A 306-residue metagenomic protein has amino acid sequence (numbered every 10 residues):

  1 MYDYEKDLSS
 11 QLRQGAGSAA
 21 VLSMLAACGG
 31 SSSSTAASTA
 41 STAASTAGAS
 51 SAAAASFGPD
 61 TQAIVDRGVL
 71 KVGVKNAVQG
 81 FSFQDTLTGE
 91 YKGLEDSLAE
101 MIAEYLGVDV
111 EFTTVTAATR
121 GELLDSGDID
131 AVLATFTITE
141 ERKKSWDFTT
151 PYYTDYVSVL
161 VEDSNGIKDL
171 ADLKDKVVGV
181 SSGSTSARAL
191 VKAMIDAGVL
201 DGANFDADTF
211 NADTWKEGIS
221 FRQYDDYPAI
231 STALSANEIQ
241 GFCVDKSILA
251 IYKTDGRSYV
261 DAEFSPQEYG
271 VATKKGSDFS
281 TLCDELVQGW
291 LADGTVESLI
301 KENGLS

Functional and structural regions predicted by a protein language model:
S23-A27: C-terminal motif of bacterial Sec signal peptides marking the signal peptidase cleavage site
C28-T39: Bacterial lipoprotein signal-peptidase II cleavage site
S38-S41, V161-V178, A197, D201-G202: Flexible hinge/capping segments at coil-to-helix
A53-P59, T185-G218, T254-E263, Q288-S306: Ligand-binding clefts/hinges and TM-proximal coupling segments of bilobed small-molecule sensing domains
A53-T135, D293, S298, E302: Extracytoplasmic small-molecule ligand-binding "clamshell" domains of the periplasmic binding protein/Venus flytrap
N76, Y153-V161, K246-Q288, S306: Periplasmic-binding protein-like
D96, E100, D109-D172, R257 (+2 more regions): Acidic, polar ligand-binding/catalytic clefts
E122, F136-K144, V191-K192, P228-S265: A ligand-binding cleft/hinge motif common to bilobed small-molecule-binding domains
